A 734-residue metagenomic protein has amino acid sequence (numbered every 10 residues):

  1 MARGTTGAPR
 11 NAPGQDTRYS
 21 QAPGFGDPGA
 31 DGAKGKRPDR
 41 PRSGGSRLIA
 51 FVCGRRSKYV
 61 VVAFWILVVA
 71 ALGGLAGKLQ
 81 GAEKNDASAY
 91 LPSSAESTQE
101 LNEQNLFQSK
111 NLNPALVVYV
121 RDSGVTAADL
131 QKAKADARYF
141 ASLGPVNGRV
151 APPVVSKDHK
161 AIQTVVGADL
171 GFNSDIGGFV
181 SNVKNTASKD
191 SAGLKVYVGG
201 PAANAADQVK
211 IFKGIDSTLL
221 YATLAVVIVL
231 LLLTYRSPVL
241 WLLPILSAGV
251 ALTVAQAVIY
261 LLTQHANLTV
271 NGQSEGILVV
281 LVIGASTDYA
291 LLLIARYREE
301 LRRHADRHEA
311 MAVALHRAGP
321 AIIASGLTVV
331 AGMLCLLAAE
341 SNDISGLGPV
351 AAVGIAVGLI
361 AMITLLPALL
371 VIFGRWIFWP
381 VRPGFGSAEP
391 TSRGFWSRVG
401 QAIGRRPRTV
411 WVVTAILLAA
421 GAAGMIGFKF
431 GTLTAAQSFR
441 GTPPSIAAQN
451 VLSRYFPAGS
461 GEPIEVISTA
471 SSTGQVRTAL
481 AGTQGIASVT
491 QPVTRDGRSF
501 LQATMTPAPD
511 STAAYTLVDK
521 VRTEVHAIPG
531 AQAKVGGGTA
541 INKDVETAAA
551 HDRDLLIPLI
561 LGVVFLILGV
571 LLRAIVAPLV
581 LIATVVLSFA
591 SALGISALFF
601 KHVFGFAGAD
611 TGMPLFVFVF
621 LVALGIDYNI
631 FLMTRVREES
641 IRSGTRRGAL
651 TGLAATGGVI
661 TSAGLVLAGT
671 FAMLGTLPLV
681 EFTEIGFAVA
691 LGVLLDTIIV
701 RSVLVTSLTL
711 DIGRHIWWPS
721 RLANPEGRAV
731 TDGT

Functional and structural regions predicted by a protein language model:
M1-E83, V146, A168-F430, T539-T734: Membrane-embedded transmembrane helical bundles of large multi-pass transporters/channels
V52, A87-Y90: Short glycine-enriched, charge-decorated loop/helix-capping segments at active-site entrances that position
K84-S88, A435-A436: Solvent-exposed, glycine/polar-rich loop segments of beta-barrel outer-membrane systems
S93-P114, D122-A205, G427-G608, I630: Structured non-transmembrane domains adjacent to transmembrane bundles in polytopic membrane proteins
